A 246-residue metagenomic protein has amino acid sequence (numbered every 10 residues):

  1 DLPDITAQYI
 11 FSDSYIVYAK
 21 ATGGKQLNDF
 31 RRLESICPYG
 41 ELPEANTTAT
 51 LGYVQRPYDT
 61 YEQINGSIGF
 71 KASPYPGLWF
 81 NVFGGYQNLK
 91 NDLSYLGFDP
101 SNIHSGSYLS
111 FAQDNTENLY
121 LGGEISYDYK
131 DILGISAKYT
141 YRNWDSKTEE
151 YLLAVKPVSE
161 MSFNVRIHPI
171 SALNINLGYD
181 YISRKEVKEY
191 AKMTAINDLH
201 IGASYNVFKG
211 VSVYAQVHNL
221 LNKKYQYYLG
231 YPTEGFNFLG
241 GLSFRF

Functional and structural regions predicted by a protein language model:
D1-F246: Exposed, low-structure sequence patches enriched in small/polar residues
